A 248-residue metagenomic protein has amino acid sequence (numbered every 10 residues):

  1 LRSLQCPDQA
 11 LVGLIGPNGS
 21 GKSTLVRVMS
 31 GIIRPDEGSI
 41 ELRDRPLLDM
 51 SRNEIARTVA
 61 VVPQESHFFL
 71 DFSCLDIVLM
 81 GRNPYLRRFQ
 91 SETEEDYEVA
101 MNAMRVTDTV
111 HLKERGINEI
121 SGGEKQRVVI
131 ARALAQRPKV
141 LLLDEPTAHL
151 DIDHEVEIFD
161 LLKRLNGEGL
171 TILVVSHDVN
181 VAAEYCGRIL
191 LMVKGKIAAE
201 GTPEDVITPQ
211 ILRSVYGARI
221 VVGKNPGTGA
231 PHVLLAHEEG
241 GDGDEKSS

Functional and structural regions predicted by a protein language model:
I15-P17: The feature captures the beta-strand-to-loop junction immediately N-terminal to the Walker
S30: Helix-to-loop junction immediately C-terminal to a conserved catalytic motif
G38-P46, I55: Conserved ABC transporter NBD signature motif
L79, E94-L112: Conserved ABC ATPase "signature" region
G116-I120, E124: Conserved ABC ATPase signature
L141-D144: Catalytic Walker B motif of ABC-type/P-loop ATPase nucleotide-binding domains
V215-S248: ABC ATPase nucleotide-binding domains
